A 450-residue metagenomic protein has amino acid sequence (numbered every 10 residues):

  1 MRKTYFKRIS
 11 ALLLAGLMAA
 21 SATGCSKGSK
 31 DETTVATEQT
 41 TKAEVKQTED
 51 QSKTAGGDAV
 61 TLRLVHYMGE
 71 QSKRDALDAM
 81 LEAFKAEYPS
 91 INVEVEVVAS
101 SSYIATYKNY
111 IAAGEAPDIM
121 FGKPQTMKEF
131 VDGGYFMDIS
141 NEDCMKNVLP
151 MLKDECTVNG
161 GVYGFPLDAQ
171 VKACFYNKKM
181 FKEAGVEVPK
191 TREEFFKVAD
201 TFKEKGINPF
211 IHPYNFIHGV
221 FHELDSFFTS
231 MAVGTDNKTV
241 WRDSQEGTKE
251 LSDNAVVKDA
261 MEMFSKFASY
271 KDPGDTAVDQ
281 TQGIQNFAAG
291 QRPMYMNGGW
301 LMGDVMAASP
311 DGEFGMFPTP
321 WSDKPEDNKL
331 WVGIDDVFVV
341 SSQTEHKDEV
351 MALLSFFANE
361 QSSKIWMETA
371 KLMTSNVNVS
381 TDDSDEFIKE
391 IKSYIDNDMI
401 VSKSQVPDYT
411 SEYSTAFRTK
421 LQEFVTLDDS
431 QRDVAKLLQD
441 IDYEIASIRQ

Functional and structural regions predicted by a protein language model:
E49-D50, T54, A99, K123-A173 (+7 more regions): Hinge/lid segment of periplasmic solute-binding proteins
A79, A83-M151, K179-K190, N286 (+5 more regions): Extracytoplasmic "Venus flytrap"/periplasmic binding protein-like
E82-E87, N92, E183-A184, S269 (+4 more regions): Extracytoplasmic/periplasmic substrate-recognition and gating elements
F130-Y135, L152-P189, F196, Y214-S244 (+4 more regions): Periplasmic solute-binding protein
Y135-D138, A289, W300-A307, T319 (+2 more regions): Mature extracytoplasmic/periplasmic domains
D138-M151, M231-D259, A307-S309, W321-K329 (+1 more regions): Short, solvent-exposed loop/beta-turn-alpha elements that line the ligand-binding surface or hinge of extracytoplasmic
K182, M399-Q450: Conserved C-terminal helix/tail region of periplasmic/extracytoplasmic solute-binding proteins
D200-T201, S244-T276: Glycine-centered hinge/linker elements that transmit conformational signals in sensory and ligand-binding systems
